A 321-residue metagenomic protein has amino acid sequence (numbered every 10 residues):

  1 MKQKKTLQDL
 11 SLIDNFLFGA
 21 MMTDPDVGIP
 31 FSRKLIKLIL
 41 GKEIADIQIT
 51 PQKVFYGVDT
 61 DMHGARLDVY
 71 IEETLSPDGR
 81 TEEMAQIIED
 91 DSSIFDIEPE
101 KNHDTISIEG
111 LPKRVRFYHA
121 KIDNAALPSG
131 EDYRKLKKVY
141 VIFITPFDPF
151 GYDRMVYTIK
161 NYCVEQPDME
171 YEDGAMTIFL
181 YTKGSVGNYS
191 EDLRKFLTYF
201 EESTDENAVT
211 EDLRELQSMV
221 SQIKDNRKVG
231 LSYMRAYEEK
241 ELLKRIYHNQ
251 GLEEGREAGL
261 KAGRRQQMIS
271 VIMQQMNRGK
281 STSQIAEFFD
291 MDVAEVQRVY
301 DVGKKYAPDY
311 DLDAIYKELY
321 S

Functional and structural regions predicted by a protein language model:
M1-D9, F16, Y70-E100, E191-S321: Short, charged alpha-helical interaction segments and adjacent helix-coil junctions
M1-M176, V186, I246, S321: Accessory alpha/beta interaction modules
M21, P25, I39, K183 (+3 more regions): Generic structural signal for hydrophobic core residues of well-folded globular domains
E43, P51, Y181, P308-D311: Short, solvent-exposed coil/turn linker segments
E165, E172-D205: Upstream accessory/linker segments immediately N-terminal to the RecA-like ATPase cores of bacterial MutS and a subset
